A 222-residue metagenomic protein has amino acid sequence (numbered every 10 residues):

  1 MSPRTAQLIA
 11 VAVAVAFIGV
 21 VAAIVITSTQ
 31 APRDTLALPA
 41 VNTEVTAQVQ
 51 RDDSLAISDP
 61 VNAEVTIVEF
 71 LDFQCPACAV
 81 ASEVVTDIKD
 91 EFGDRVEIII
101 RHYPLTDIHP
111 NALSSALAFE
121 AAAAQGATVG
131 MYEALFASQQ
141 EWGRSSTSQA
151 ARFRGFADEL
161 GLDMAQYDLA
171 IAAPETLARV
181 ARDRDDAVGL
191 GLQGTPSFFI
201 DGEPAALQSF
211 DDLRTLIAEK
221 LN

Functional and structural regions predicted by a protein language model:
M1-D107, V180-R184, V188, E219-N222: Extracytoplasmic thiol/disulfide redox context detector
P3, A31, L105-T195, F199-N222: Cysteine-centric redox/oxidoreductase cores and disulfide-bonded domains
